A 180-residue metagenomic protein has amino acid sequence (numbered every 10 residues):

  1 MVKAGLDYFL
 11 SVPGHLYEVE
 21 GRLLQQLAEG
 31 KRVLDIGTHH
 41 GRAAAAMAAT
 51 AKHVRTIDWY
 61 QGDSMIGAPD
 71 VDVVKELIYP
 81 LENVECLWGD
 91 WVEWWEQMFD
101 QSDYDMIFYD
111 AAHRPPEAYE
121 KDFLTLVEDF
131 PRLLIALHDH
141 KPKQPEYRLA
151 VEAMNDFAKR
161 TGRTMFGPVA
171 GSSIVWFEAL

Functional and structural regions predicted by a protein language model:
M1-L16: Class I SAM-dependent transferase core
Y8-F9, G21-L180: S-adenosylmethionine/decaboxylated-SAM
